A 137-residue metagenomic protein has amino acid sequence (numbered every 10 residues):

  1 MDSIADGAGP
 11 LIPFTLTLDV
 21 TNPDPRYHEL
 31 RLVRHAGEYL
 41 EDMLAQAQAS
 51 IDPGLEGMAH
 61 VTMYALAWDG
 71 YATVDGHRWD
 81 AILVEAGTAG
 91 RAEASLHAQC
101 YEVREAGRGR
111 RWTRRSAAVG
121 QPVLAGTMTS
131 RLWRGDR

Functional and structural regions predicted by a protein language model:
M1-Q46: N-terminal domain-onset segments
L11-F14, D19, S50, M63-A65 (+2 more regions): Generic ordered-secondary-structure signal
L30, D42, A67, Y71-V74 (+3 more regions): Generic signature of intrinsically disordered, low-complexity segments enriched in small/polar residues
A36-P53, R104-A118: A signal for specific C-terminal beta-sheet/loop modules enriched in small/flexible residues with GP/PG/PP motifs
D42-G90, P122: Polybasic, proline/glycine-rich intrinsically disordered low-complexity segments
G76-R137: Glycine-rich, aromatic-bearing surface loops/beta-hairpins
